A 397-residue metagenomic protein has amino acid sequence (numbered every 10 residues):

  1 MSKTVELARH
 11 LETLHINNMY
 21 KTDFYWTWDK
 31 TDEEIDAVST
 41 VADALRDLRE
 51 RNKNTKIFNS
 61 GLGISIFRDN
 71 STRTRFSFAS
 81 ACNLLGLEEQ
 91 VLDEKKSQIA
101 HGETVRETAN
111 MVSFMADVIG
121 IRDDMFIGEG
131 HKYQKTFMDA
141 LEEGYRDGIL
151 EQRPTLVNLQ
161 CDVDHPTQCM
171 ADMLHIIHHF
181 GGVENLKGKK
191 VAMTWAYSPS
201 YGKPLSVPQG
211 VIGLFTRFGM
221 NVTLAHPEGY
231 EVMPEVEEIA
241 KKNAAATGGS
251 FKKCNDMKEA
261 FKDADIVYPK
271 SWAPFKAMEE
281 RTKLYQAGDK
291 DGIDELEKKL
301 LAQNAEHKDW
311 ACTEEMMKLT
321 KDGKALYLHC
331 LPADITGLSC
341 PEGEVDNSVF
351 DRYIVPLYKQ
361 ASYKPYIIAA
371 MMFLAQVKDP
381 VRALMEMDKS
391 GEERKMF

Functional and structural regions predicted by a protein language model:
S2-F76, S80: Positively charged, low-complexity intrinsically disordered leader regions
K56-I177: Phosphate/diphosphate ligand-binding glycine-rich loop within oxidoreductases
R68-S80, I177-D291: Glycine-rich phosphate/diphosphate-binding loop of Rossmann-like nucleotide-binding domains
D147-P154, M220, L319-L328: A short helix->loop->beta-strand "cap" motif at the edges of active sites that frequently abuts
N185-K187, T216, E315-K324, R352: Short, conserved loop/helix-junction motifs that constitute active-site signature segments in enzyme catalytic cores
K242-D346: Rossmann-like adenosine-cofactor binding region
T320-F397: Adenosine-phosphate binding glycine-rich loop
